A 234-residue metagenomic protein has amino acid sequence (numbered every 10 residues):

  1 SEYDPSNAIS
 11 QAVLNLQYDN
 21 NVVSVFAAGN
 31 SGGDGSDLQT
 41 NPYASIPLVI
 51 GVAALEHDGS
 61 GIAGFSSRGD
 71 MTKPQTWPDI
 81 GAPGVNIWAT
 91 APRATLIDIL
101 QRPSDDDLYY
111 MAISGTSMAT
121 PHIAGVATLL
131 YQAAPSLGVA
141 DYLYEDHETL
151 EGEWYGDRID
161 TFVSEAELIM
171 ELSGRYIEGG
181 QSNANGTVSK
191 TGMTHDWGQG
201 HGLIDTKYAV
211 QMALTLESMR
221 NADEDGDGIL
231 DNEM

Functional and structural regions predicted by a protein language model:
S1, F26-S31, V52-H57, F65-G69 (+4 more regions): Active-site-proximal beta-strand/loop segments in catalytic clefts of secreted hydrolases
S1-L48, G59, T72-Q75, T95-H122 (+2 more regions): Substrate-binding/access-modulating region of protease and related hydrolase catalytic domains
L14-Y18, G29, A54-H57, P92 (+4 more regions): Sec-exported extracytoplasmic/periplasmic mature domains
Y18-S24, I46-G51, Q75-P78, V85 (+2 more regions): Loop/turn elements at helix/coil->beta-strand transitions in domains of secreted/extracellular proteins
G29, E153-W154, T161, H195-M234: Secreted peptidase-domain scaffold signal
S31, S66-K73, W77, M193 (+1 more regions): Short Gly/Pro-enriched turn/cap motifs at secondary-structure boundaries
Y43, I62-F65, I87, I204: Short clusters of hydrophobic/aromatic residues that line enzyme substrate/ligand-binding pockets
G84-G192: Hydrolase catalytic cores
